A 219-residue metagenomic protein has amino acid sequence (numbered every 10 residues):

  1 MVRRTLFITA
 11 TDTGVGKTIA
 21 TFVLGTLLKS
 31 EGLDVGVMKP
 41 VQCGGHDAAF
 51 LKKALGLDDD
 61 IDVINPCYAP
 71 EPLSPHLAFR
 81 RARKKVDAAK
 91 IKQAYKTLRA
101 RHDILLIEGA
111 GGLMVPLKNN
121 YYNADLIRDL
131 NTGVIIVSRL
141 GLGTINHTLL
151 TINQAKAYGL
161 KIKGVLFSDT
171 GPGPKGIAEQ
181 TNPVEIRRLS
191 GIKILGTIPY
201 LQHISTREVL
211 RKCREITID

Functional and structural regions predicted by a protein language model:
T5, I19-K85, A89, A94-T97: N-terminal phosphate/diphosphate-binding loop that engages ATP/GTP or pyrophosphate donors across diverse enzyme folds
I8-T9: Hydrophobic anchor at the beta1->P-loop junction of P-loop NTPases
V15-G16: Conserved glycine(s) of the Walker
V37-P40, I135-S138, K163-D169: Short internal beta-strands
I91, Y95-N119: Switch II (G3) loop of P-loop NTPases
K118-L140: Inter-motif core of Ras-like GTPase G domains
N153-D219: C-terminal lobe/tail of nucleotide-utilizing enzymes
